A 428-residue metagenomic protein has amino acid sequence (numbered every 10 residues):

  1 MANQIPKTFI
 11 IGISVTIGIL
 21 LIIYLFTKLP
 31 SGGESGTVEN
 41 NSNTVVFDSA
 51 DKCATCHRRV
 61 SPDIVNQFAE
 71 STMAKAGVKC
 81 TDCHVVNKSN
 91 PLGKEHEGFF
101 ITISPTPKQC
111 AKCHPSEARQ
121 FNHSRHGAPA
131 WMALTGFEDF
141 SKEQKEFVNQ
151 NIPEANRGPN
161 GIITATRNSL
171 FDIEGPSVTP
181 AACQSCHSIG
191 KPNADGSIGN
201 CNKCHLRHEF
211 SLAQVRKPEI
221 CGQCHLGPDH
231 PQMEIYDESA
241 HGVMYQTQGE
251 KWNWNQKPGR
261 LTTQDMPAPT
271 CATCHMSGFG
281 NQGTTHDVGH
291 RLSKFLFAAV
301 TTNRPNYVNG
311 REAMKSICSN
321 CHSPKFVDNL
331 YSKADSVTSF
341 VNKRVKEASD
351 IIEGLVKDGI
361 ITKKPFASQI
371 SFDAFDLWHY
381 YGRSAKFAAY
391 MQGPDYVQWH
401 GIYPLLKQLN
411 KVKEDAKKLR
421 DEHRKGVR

Functional and structural regions predicted by a protein language model:
A2-R428: Short sequence/structural segments immediately N-terminal
